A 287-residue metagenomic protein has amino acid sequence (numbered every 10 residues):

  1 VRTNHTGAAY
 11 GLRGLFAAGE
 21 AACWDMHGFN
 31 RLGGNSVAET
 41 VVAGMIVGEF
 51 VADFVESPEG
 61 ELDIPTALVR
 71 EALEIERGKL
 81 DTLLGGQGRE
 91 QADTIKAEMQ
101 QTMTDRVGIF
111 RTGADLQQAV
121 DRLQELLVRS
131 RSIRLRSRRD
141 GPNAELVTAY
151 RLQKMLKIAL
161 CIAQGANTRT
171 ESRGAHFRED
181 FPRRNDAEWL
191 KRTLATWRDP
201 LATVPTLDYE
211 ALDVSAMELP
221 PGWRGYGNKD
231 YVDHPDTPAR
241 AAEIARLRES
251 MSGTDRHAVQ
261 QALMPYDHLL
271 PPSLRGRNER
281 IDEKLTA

Functional and structural regions predicted by a protein language model:
V1-A17, A21-A287: Glycine- and aromatic-enriched mobile tails/lids
